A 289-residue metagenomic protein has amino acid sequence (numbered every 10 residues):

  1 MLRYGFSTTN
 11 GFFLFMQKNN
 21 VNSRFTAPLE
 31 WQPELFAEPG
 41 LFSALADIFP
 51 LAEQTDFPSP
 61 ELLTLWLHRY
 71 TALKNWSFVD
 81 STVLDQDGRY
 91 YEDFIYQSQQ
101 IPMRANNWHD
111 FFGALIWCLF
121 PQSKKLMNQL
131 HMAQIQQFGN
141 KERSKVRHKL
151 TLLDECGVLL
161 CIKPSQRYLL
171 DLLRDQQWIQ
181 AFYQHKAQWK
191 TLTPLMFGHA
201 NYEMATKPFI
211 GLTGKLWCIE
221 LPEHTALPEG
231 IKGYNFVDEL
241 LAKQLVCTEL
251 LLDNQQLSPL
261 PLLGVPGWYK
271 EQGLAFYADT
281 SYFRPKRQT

Functional and structural regions predicted by a protein language model:
M1-F15: N-terminal amphipathic/basic-hydrophobic helices that include classical n-h-c signal peptides and signal-anchor
Q17-N75: N-terminal ordered "arm"
W31, G40-D47, L62, Y90 (+4 more regions): Exposed alpha-helical structural elements
P58, L62, Q86, N107-F111: Generic alpha-helix structural propensity
W66-T71, I116-L119, L240-L250: Hydrophobic, Leu/Ile/Phe/Ala-enriched alpha-helical segments that form helix-helix packing faces
K74-Q97: A glycine-rich, hydrophobic loop/mini-helix early in the fold
Y91-L173: Internal, hydrophobic cores of structured domains that mediate oligomerization or house catalytic pockets within large
Q136-T289: A contiguous, surface-oriented mixed alpha/beta subdomain in the mid-to-C-terminal portion of proteins that forms
